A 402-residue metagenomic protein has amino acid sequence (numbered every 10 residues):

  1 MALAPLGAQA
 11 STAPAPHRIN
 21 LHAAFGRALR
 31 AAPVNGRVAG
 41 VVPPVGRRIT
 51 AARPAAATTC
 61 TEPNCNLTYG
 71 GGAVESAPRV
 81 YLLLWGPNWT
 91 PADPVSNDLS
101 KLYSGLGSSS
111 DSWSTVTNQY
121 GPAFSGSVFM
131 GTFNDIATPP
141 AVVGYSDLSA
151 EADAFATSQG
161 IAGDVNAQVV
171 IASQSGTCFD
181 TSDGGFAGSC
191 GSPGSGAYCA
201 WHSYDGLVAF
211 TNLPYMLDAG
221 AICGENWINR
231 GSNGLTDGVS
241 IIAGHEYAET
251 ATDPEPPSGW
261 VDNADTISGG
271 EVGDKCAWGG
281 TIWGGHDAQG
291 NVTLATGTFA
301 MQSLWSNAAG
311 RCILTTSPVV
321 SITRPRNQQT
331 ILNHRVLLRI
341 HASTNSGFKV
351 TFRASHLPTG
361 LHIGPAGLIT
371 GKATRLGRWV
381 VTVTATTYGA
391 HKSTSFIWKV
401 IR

Functional and structural regions predicted by a protein language model:
L3-N66, L106-V116, S125: N-terminal zymogen propeptides
G191-D237, D253-S317: Metalloprotease/metallohydrolase-associated module, dominated by Zn2+-dependent proteases
S317-R324: Proline-enriched interdomain boundary motifs that mark the N-terminal boundary and often initiate the first structured
I340-N345: Acidic, Ser/Thr
G347-L357: Change to "...patches in solvent-exposed regions of secreted, membrane-anchored, or virion-exposed structural
T359-T374: Strand-loop-strand motifs at the edges of beta-sheets in extracellular beta-sandwich domains
K392-I401: C-terminal edge beta-strand
